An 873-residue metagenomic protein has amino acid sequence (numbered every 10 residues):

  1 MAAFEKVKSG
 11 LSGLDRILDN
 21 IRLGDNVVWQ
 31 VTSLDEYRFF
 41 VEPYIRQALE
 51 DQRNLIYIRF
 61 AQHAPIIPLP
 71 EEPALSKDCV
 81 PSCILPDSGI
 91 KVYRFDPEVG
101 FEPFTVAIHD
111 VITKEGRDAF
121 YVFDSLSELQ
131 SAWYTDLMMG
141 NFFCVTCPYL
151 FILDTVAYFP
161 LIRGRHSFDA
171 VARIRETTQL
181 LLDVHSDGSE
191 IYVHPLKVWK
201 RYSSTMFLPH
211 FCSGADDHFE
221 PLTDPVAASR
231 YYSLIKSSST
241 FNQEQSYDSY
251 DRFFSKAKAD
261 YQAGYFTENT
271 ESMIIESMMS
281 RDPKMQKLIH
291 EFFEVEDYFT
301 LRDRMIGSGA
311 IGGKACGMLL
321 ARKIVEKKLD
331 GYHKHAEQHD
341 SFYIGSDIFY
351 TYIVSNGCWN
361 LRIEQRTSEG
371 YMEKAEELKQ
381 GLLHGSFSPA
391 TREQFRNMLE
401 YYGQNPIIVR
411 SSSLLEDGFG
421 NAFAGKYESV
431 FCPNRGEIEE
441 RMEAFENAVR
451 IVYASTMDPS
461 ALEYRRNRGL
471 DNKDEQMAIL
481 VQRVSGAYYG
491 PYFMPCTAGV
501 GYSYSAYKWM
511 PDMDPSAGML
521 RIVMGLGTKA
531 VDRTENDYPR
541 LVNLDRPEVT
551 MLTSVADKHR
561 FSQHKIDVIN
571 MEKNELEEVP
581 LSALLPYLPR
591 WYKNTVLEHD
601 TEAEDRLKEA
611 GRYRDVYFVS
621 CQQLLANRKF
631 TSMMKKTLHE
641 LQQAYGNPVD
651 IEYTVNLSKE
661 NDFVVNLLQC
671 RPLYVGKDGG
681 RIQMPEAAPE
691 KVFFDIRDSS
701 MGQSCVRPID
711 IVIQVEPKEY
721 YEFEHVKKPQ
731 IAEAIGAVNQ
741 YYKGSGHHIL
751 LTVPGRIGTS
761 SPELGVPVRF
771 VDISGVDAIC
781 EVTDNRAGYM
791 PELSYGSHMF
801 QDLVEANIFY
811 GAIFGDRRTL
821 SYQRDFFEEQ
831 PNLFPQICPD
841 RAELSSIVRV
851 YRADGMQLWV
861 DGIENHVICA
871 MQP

Functional and structural regions predicted by a protein language model:
A2, R201-S239: C-terminal regions of RecA-like/P-loop NTPase motor modules
K6-Q62, I67: Glycine-rich P-loop/Walker A and Walker A-like loops and their local beta1-loop-alpha1 context in P-loop NTPases
W29, Y57, V122-D124, D154-R163: Structural recognition of the conserved hydrophobic beta-strand(s) that form the central parallel beta-sheet of P-loop
D51-Q130: Conserved inter-motif catalytic segment of the P-loop NTP-binding fold
A132-W133, M138-R165: Substrate-engagement module of ASCE P-loop NTPases
T155, L161-A215: Phosphate-binding/switch region of NTP-binding enzymes
G164, Q286-G331, S386-D784, G788 (+1 more regions): Conserved mixed alpha/beta core segments that line enzyme active sites in large multi-domain catalysts
F299-E364, E369-M372, E376-P389: A conserved helix-loop-beta module that forms one wall/lid of the active-site cleft in ATP-utilizing catalytic domains
